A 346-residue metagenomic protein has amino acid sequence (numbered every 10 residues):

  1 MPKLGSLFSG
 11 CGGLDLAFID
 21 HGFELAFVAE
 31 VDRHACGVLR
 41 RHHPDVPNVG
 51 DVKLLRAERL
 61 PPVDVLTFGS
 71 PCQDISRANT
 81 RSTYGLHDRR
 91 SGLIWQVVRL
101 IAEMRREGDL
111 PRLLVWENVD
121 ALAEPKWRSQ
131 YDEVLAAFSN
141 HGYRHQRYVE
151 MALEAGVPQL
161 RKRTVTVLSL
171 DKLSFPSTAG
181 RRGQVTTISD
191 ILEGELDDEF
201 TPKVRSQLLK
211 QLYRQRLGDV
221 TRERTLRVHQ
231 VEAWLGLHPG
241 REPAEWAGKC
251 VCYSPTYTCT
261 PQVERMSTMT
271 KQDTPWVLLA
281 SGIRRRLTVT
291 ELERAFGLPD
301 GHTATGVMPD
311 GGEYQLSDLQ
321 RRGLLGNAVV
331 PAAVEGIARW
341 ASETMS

Functional and structural regions predicted by a protein language model:
M1-L25, V38, R81, A136-V149 (+1 more regions): S-adenosyl-L-methionine-dependent DNA methyltransferase catalytic core
A29-D32, E117-N118: Conserved acidic E/D residue at the C-terminus of a beta-strand in Rossmann-like folds
H34-V38, L93: Conserved short alpha-helix immediately C-terminal to the canonical SAM/SAH-binding motif I of Rossmann-like
G37-P47: Short, conserved SAM-binding/catalytic segment of Class I S-adenosyl-L-methionine-dependent methyltransferases
L54-V63: Short amphipathic alpha-helix with an adjacent loop that forms part of the alpha/beta core around
V65-T67: N-terminal Rossmann-like NAD(P) cofactor-binding module of classical short-chain dehydrogenase/reductase
T80-D88: Short glycine-enriched, charge-decorated loop/helix-capping segments at active-site entrances that position
G92-L170: Conserved Class I SAM-dependent methyltransferase catalytic core
